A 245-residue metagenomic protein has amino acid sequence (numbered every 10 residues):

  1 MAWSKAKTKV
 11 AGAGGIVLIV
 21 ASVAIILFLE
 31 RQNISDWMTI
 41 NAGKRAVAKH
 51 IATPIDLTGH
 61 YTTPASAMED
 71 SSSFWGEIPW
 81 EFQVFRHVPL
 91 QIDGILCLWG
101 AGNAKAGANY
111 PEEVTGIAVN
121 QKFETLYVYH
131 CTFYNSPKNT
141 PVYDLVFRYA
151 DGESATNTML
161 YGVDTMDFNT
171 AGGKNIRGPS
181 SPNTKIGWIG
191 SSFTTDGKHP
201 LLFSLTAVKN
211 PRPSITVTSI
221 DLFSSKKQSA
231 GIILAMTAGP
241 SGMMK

Functional and structural regions predicted by a protein language model:
A2-L18: N-terminal Sec-pathway targeting helices
K5-K7, V23, D36: Compositionally biased regions
G12, I19-E30: Hydrophobic alpha-helical membrane-insertion segments, chiefly the h-region of N-terminal signal peptides
L29-K245: N-terminal/edge-of-domain interface segments
